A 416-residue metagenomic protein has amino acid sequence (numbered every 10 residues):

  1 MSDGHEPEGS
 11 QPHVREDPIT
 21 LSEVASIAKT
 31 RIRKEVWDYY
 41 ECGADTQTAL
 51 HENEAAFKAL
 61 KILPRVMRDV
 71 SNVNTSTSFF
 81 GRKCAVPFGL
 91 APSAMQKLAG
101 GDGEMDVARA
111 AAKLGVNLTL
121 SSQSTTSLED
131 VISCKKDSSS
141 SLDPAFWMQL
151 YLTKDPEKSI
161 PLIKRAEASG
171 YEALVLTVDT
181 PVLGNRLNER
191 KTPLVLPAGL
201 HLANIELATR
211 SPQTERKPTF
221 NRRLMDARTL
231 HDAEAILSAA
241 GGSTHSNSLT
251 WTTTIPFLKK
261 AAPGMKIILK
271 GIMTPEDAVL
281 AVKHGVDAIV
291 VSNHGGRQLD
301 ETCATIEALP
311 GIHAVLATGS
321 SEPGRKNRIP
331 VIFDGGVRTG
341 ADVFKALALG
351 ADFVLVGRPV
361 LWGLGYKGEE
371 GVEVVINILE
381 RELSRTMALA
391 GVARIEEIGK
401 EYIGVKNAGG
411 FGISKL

Functional and structural regions predicted by a protein language model:
S2-G81, P197-T250, E397-I398, K406-K415: An N-cap/entry alpha-helix motif that binds or orients negatively charged groups
Y40, L118-L120, F146-L150, I267-L269 (+1 more regions): Short catalytic-loop micro-motif centered on adjacent basic/acidic residues
N53, E301-V315, L364-S384: C-terminal helical cap(s) of enzyme catalytic domains, especially alpha/beta-barrels
K61, S76-S78, P87-A91, N117-S121 (+1 more regions): Short, conserved beta-strand segments within well-ordered enzyme catalytic domains that often line or immediately flank
C84-T126: Glycine-rich active-site/cofactor-binding loop and its immediate structural neighborhood
M95, R109, S140-L142, K154-F333 (+3 more regions): Alpha/beta enzyme core
K113-K158: A gly/proline- and charged-residue-enriched helix-loop-helix capping module
D352, E369-E396, I403: Internal helix-turn-beta structural module
